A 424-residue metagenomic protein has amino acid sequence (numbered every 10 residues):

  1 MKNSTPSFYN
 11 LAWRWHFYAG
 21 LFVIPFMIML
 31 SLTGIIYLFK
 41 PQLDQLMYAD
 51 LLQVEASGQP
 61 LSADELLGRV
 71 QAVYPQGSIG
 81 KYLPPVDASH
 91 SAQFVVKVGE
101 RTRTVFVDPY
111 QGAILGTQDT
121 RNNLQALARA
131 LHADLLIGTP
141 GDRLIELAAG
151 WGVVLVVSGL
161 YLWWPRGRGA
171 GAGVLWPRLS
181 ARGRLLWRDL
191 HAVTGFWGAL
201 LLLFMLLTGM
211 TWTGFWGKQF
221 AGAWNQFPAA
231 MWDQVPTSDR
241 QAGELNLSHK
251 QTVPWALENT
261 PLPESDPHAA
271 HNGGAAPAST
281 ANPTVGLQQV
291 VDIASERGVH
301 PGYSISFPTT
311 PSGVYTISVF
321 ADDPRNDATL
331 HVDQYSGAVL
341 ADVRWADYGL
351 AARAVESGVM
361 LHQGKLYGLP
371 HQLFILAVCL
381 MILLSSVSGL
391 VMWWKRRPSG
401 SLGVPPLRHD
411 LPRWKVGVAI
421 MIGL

Functional and structural regions predicted by a protein language model:
M1-L424: Conserved histidines in hydrophobic membrane contexts and catalytic metal-binding motifs
